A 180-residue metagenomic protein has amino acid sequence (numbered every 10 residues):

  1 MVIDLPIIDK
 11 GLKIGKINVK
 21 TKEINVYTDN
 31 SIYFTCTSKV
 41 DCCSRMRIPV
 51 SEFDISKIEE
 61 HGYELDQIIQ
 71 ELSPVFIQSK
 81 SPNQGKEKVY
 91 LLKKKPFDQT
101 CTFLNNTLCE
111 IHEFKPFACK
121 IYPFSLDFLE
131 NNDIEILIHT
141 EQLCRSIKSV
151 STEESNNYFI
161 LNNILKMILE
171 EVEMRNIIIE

Functional and structural regions predicted by a protein language model:
M1-E180: Short loop/turn segments that flank or connect secondary-structure elements
